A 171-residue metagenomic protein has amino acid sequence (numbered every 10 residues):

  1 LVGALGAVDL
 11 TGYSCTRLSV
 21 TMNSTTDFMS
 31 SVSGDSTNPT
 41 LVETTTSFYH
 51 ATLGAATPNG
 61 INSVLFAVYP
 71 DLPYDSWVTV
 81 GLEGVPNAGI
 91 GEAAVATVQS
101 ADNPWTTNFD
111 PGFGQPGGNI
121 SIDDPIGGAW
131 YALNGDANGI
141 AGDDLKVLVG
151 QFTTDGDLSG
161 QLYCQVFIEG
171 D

Functional and structural regions predicted by a protein language model:
L1-D171: Non-catalytic macromolecular-recognition regions in eukaryotic signaling proteins
